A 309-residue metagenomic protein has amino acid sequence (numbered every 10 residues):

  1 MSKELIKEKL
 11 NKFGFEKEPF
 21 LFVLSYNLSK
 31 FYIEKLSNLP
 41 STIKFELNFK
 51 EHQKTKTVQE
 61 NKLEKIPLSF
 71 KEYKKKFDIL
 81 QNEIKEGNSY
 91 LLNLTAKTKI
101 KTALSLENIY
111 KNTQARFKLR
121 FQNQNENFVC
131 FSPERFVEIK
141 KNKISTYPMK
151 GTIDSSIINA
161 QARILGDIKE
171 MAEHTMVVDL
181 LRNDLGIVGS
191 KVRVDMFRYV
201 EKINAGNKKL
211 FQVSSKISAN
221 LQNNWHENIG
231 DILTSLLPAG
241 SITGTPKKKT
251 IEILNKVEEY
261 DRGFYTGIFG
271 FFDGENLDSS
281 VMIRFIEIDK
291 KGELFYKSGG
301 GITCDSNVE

Functional and structural regions predicted by a protein language model:
M1-E309: Extended alpha-helical targeting/anchoring segments, especially N-terminal organellar/secretory targeting helices
